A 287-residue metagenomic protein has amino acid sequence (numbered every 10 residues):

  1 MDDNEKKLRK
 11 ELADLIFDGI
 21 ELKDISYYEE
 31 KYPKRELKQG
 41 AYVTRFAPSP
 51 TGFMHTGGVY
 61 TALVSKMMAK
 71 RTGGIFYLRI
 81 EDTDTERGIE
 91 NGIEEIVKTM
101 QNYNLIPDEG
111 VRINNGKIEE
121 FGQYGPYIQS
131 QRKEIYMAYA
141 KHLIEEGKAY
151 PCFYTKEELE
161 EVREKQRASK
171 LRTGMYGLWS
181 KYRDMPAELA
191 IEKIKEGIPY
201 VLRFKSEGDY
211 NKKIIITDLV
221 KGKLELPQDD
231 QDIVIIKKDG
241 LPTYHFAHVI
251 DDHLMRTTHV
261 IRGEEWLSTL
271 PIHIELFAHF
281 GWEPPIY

Functional and structural regions predicted by a protein language model:
D2-A168, L241, S268-P284: N-terminal Rossmann-like or analogous alpha/beta NTP/dinucleotide-binding catalytic cores that position adenine
H142-E145, A149-Y287: Active-site cores that bind ATP or allylic diphosphates and position pyrophosphate for catalysis
